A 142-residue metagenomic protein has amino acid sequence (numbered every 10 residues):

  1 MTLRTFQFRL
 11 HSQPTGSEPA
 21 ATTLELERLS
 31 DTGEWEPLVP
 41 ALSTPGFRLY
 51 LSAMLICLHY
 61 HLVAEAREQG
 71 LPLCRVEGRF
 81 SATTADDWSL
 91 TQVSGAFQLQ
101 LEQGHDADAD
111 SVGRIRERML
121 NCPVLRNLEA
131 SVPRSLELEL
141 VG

Functional and structural regions predicted by a protein language model:
M1-S52, Y60-G142: Extended beta-strand/beta-hairpin segments
